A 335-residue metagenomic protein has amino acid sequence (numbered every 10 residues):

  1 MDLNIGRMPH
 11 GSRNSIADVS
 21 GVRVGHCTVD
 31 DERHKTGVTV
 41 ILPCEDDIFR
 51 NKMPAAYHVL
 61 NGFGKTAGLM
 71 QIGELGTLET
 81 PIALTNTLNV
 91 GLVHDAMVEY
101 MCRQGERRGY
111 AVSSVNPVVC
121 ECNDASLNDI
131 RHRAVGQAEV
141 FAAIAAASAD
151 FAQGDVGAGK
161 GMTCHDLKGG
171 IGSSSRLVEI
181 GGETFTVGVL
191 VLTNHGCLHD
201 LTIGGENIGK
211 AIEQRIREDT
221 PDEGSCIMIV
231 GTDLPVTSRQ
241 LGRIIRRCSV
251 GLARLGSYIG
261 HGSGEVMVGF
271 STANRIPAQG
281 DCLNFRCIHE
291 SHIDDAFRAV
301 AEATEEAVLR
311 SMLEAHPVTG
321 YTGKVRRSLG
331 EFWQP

Functional and structural regions predicted by a protein language model:
M1-P335: Alpha/propeptide regions of enzymes that mature by internal proteolysis
